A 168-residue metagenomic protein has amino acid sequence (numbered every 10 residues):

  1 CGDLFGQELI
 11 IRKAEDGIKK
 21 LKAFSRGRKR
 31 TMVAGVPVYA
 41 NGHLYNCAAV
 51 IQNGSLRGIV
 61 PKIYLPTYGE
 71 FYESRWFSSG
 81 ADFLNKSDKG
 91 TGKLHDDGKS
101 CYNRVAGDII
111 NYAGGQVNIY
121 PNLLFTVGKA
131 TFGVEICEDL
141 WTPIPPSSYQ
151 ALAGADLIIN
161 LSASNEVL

Functional and structural regions predicted by a protein language model:
C1-L168: Enzyme catalytic cores with a strong preference for nitrogen-chemistry domains
